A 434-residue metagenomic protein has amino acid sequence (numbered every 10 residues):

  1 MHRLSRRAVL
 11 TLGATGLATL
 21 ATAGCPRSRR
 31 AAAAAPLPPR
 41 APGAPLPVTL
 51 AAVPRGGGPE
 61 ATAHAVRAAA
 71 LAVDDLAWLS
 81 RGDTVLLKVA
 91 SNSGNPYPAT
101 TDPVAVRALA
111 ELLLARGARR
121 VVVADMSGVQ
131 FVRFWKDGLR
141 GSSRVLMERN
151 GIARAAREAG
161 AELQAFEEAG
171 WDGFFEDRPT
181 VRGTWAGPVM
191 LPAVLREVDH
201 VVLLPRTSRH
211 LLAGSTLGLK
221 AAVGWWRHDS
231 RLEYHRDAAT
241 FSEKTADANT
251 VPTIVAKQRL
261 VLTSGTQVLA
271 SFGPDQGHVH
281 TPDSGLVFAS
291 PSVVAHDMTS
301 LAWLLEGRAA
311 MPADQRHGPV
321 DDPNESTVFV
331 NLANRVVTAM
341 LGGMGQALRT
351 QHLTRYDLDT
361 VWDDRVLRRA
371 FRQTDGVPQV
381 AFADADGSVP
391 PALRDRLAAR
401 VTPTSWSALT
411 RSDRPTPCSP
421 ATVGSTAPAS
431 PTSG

Functional and structural regions predicted by a protein language model:
H2-S407: N-terminal and secondary-structure boundary signal
W406-T416: Blade-edge motifs of beta-propeller repeat domains
P417-S425: Beta-propeller blade termini
P428-G434: Acidic/hydrophobic-patterned starts of short beta strands in beta-sheet-rich repeat architectures
